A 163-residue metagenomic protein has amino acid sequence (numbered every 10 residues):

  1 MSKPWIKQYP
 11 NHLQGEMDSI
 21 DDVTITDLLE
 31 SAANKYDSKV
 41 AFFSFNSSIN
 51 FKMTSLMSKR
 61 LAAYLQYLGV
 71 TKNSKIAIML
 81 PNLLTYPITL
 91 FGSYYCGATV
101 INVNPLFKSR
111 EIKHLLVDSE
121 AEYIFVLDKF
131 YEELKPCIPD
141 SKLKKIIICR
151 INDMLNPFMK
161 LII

Functional and structural regions predicted by a protein language model:
M1-D22: Flexible, non-catalytic linker and terminal segments flanking ANL/adenylate-forming cores
M1-Q8, S48, F125-Y131, K135: Short, charged N-terminal helix-start/capping segments
Q8-L13, F45-N46, G92-Y94, H114-V117 (+1 more regions): A generic short-segment signal for beta-strand/edge and adjacent turn/coil regions
G15-D18, S44, F51, N102 (+1 more regions): Short, flexible active-site loop motifs that bind/organize anionic cofactors or intermediates
S19-D21, E30, S38-L83, P87-F91 (+1 more regions): Conserved AMP-binding/adenylate-forming core of the ANL superfamily
I25: Conserved donor sugar-nucleotide recognition element shared by glycan-biosynthetic enzymes
L68, Y95-I163: Structural core segment of the AMP-binding/adenylate-forming
